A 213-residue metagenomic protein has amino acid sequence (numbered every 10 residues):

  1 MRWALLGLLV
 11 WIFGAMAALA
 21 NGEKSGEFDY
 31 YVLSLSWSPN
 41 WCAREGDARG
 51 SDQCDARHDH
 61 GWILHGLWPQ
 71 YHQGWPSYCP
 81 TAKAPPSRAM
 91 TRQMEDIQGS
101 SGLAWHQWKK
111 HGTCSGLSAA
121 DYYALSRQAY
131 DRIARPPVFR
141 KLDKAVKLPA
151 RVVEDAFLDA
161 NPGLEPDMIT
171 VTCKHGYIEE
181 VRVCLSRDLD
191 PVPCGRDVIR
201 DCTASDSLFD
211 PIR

Functional and structural regions predicted by a protein language model:
M1-A4: Positively charged n-region of N-terminal signal peptides that target proteins for export
L6-A15: Bacterial N-terminal signal peptides
A20-R44: N-terminal module-boundary/linker segments of secreted carbohydrate-active enzymes
V32-S34, G46-R213: Domain-level detector of nuclease and nuclease-like folds in predominantly extracellular/periplasmic contexts
